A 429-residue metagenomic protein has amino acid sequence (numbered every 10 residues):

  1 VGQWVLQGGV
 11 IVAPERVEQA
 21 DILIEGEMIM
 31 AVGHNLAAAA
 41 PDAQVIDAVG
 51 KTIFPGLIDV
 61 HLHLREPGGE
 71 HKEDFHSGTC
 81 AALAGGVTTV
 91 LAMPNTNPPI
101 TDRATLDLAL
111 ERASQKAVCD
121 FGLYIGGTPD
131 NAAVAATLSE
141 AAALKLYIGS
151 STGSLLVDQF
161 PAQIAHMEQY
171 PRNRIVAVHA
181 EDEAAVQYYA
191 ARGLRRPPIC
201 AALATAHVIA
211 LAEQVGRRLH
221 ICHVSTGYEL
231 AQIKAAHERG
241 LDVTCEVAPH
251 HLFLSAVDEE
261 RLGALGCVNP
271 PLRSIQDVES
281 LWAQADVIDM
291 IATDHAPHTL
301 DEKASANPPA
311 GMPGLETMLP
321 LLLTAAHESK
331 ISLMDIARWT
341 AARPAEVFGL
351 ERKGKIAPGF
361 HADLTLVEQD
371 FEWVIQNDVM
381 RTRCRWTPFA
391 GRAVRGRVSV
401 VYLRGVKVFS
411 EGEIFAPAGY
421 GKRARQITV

Functional and structural regions predicted by a protein language model:
V1-P55: Histidine-rich, glycine-flanked metal-binding segment
G9, I22, E27, G50 (+16 more regions): Divalent metal-coordination and catalytic microenvironments
K51-K116: Metal-associated gating/positioning segment near the N- to mid-region
P67, M93-V118, L123-N131, L146-G153 (+1 more regions): Active-site loop-to-helix "anion-binding N-cap" substructures in soluble metabolic enzymes
R103-C119, Q163-V178, T317-L321: Alpha-helix-loop-beta-strand connector modules within alpha/beta enzyme cores
A132-Y147, T152-I291: Histidine/acidic residue-rich metal-binding segments in metalloenzymes
G193-G216, D286-I291, A296-V367: His/Asp/Glu-enriched, well-ordered alpha-helical/loop segment that forms or immediately abuts the divalent-metal
P358-A424: C-terminal cap of metal-dependent C-N hydrolases
